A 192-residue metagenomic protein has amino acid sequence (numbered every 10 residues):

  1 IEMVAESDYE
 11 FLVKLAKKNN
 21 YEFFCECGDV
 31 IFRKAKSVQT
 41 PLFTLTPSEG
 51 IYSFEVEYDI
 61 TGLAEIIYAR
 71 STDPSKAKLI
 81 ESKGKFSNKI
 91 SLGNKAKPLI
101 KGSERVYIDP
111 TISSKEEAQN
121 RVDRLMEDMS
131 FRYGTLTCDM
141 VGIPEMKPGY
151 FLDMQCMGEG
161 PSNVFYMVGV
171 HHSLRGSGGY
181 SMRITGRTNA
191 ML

Functional and structural regions predicted by a protein language model:
I1-I60: Short beta-strand-centered interaction patches in the first periplasmic/extracellular domains of large envelope
Y52-L192: An acidic/polar, Gly/Ser/Thr-rich interaction patch typically located in mid-to-C-terminal regions of proteins
